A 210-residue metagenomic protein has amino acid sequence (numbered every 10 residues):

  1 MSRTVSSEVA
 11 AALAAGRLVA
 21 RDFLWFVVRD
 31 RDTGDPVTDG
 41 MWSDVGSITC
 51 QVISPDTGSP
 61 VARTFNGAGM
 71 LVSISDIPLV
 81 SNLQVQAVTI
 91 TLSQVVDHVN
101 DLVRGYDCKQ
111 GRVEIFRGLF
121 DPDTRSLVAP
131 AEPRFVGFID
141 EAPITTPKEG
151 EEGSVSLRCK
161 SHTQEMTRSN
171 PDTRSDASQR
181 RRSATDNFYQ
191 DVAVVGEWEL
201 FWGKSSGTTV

Functional and structural regions predicted by a protein language model:
M1-N66: Polar/acidic, low-complexity leader/linker segments enriched in S/T/G and N/D
R3-S6, A10-A11, N100-D140: Short, acidic/charged, Gly/Pro-enriched secondary-structure junctions
I74-I77, D140-P147: Short amphipathic beta-strand and strand-loop transition segments with alternating hydrophobic
D76-R112, L119: Extracellular/virion structural assembly segments
Q86, F135, G153-V155: Envelope-exposed proteins and targeting segments
Q94-V96, R117-L119, E141-P143, S161-T163: Short, flexible loop/turn elements at secondary-structure junctions
I144-C159: Short, solvent-exposed secondary-structure boundary/capping segments
T163-V210: Intrinsically disordered, low-complexity terminal/linker regions enriched in Pro/Ser/Gly and acidic residues
